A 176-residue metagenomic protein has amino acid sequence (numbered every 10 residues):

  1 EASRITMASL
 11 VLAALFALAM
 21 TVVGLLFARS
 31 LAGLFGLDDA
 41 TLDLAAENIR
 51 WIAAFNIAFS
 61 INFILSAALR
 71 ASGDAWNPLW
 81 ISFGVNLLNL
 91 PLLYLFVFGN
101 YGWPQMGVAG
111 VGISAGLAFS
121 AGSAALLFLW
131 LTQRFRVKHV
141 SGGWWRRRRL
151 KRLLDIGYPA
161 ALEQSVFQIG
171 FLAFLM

Functional and structural regions predicted by a protein language model:
E1-I57, W103-A160: Short alpha-helical transmembrane segments in multi-pass integral membrane proteins
A13, A68-L95, A109-G112: Alpha-helical transmembrane segments of multi-pass membrane transporters/permeases
F16, I81-V85, P159-F167: Select subsegments of transmembrane alpha-helices in polytopic membrane proteins, especially boundary-proximal
F27-A28, L65, L92-L93, L126 (+3 more regions): Hydrophobic/aromatic residues in alpha-helical transmembrane segments
S30, A68, Y94-L95, G99 (+3 more regions): Membrane-interface helix caps of multi-pass small-molecule transporters
A32-D39, L95-M106, S165-M176: Helix-terminus/linker motif at the lipid-water interface of multi-pass membrane proteins
L37, L42, N56-F83: Cytoplasmic helix-loop-helix junction between adjacent transmembrane helices in 12-TM secondary transporters
